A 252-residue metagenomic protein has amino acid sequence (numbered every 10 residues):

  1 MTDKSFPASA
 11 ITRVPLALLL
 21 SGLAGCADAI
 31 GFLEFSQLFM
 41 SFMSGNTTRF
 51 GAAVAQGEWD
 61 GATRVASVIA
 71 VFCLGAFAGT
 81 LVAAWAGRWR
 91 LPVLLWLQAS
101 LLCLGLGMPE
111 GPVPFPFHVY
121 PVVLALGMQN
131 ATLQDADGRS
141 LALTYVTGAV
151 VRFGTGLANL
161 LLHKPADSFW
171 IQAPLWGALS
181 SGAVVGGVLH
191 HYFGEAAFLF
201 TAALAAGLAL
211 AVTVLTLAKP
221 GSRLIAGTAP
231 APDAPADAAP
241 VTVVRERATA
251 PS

Functional and structural regions predicted by a protein language model:
M1-R13, R223: Short, Lys/Arg-rich, polar N-terminal cytosolic tail immediately upstream of the first transmembrane signal-anchor
L18-D28, Q37-F39, L101, V113-T144: Hydrophobic core of transmembrane alpha-helices in multi-pass small-molecule transporters, especially MFS/SLC-type
G51-A52, G57, A125-A183: Substrate-agnostic recognition of the 12-TM MFS/MFS-like secondary transporter fold
I69, C73-F77, W176-V184: Hydrophobic/small/kink-forming positions within alpha-helical transmembrane segments of polytopic membrane proteins
G75-R88, H190-H191: Helix-to-loop junctions at the C-terminal end of transmembrane segments in multipass secondary transporters
W89-L94, G187-A203: A membrane-interface helix-boundary motif in multi-pass transporters
W96-L101, A196-V212: Symmetry-related core transmembrane helices of the 12-TM Major Facilitator Superfamily/SLC fold
A99-P114, T213-T216: C-terminal ends and interior cores of transmembrane alpha-helices in multi-pass membrane transporters/permeases
